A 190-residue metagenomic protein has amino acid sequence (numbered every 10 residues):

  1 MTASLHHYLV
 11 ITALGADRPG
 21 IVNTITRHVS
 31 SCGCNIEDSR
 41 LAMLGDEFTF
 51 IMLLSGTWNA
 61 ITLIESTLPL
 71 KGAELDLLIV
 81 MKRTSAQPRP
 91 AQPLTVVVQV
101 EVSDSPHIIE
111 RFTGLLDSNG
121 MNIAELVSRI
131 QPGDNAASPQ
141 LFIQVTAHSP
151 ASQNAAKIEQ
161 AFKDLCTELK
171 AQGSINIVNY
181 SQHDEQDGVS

Functional and structural regions predicted by a protein language model:
T2-S190: A conserved regulatory-domain signal marking ACT and ACT-like small-molecule sensing domains and adjacent regulatory
